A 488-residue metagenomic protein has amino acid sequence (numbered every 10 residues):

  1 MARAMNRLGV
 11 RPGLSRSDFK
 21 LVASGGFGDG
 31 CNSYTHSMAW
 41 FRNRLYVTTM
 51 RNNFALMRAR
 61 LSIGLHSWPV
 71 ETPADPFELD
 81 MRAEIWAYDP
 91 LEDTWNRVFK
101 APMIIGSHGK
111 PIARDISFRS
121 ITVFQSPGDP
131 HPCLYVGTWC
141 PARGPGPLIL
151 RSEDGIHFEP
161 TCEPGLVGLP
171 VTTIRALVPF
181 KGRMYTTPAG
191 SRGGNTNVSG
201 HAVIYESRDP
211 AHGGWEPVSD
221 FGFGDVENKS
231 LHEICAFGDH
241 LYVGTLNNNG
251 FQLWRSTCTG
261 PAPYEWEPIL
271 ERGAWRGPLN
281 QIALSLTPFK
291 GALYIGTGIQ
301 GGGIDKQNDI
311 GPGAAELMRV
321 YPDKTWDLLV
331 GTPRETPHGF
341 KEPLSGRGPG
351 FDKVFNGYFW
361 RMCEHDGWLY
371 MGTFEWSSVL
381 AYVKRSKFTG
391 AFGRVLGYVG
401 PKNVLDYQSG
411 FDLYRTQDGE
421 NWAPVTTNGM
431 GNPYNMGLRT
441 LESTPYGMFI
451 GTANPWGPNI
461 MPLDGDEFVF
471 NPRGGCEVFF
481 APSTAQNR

Functional and structural regions predicted by a protein language model:
A2-S33, W40, R44, N53-R119 (+13 more regions): Trp- and S/T/G-rich repeat-edge/linker motifs of beta-rich repeat architectures
R44-T48, C133-G137, R183-T187, H240-G244 (+3 more regions): Conserved beta-propeller blade signature
S126-P127: Calcium-coordinating acidic loop motifs
N454: Short, well-ordered, aromatic-rich surface patches in folded extracellular/luminal domains
